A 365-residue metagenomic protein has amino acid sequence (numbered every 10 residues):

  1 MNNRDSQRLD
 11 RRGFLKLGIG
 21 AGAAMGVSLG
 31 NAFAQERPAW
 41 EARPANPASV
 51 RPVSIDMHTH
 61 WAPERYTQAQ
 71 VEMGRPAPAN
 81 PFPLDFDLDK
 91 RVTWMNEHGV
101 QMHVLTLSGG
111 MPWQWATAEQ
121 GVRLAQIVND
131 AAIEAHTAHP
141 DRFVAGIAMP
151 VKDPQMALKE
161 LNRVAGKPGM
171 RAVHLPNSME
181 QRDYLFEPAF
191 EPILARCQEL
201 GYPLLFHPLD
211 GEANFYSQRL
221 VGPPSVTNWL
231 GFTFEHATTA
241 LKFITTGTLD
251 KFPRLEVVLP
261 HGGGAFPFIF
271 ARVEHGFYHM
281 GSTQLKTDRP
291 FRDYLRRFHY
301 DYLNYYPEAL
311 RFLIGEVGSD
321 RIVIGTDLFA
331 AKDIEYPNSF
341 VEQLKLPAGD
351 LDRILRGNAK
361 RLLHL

Functional and structural regions predicted by a protein language model:
N2-V53, M57, P63-M102, D130-A138 (+7 more regions): Mid-to-C-terminal alpha-helical segments outside catalytic/metal-binding sites
R51, H60-F86, W115-A116, V122 (+2 more regions): Active-site gating loops and adjacent loop-to-helix segments of metal-dependent hydrolytic enzymes
I55-M57, T106, G146-I147, H174 (+3 more regions): Active-site neighborhood of phospho(di)ester-bond hydrolases with catalytic His/Asp-centered motifs
H58-H60, H207, H261: Histidine-centered divalent metal-coordination motifs
A62-R65, M111-W113, K152-D153, Q181 (+4 more regions): Active-site environment of divalent metal-dependent phosphoester hydrolases
Q101-M102, T106-T239, T246: Active-site gating/metal-coordination segments in enzymes
P176, S225-T233, K251, V257-G263 (+2 more regions): Active-site core of metal-dependent hydrolases
G247, P253-F291: Aromatic-lined glycan-binding groove of carbohydrate-active enzymes
